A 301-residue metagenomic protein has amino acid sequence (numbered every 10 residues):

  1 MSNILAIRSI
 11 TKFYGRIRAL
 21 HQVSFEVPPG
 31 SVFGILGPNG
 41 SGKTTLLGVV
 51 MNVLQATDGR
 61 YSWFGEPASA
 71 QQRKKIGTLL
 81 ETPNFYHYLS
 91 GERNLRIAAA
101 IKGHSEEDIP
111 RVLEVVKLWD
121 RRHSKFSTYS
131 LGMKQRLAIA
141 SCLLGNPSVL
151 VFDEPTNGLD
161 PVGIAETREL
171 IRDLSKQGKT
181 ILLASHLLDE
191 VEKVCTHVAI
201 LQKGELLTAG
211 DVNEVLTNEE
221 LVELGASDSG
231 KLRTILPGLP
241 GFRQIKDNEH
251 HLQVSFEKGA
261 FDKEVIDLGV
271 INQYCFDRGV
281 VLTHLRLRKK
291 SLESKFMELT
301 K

Functional and structural regions predicted by a protein language model:
M1-N3: Extreme N-terminus of proteins, especially the signal/transit-peptide cleavage junction and the first residues
L5, K12-L183, L188-Q202, T208: ABC transporter nucleotide-binding domains
I76-G77, L113, N213-L216, F296-M297: Conserved protein kinase catalytic domain
I97, R111, E214, T234-I235 (+1 more regions): Generic structural signal for isolated residues within well-ordered alpha-helices
R168-E257: ABC transporter nucleotide-binding domain
A199, E298-K301: Short low-complexity, flexible loop/linker segments enriched in glycine and/or proline with clustered acidic
L221-K295, L299: Short, charged/small-residue-rich alpha-helical element at the C-terminal edge of ABC transporter nucleotide-binding
